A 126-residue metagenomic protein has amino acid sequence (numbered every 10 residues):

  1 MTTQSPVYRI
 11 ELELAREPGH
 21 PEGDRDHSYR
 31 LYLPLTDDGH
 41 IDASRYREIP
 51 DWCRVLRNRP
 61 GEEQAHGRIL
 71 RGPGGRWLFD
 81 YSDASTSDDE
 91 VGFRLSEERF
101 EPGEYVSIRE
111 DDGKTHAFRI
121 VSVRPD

Functional and structural regions predicted by a protein language model:
M1, R68-I69, V123: Short amphipathic beta-strand and strand-loop transition segments with alternating hydrophobic
M1-Y46, R57: N-terminal intrinsically disordered, low-complexity, charge/repeat-rich segments that act as generic
P6-Y8, G72-G75, F100-E104: A short, compositionally biased
Y29-L33, H66-R71, F118: Broad, structure-driven detector of short, well-ordered beta-strand segments within folded domains
D38-D42, Y46, C53-P60, L95-P102 (+1 more regions): Exposed regions on extracellular, virion, or secretory-pathway luminal proteins
P50-V91: Short beta-strand/loop turn elements enriched in aromatics
D80-D126: Short, compact, well-ordered microdomains
